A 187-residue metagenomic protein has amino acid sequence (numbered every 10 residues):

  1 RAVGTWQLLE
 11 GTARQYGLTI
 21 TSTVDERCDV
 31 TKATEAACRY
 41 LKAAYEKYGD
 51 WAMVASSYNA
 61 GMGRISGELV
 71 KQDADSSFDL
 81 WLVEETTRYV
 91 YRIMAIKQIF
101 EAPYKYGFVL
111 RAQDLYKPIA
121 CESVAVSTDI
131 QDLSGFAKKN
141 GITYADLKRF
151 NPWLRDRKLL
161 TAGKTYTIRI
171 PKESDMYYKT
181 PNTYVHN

Functional and structural regions predicted by a protein language model:
R1-G17: Short, surface-exposed glycine/acidic/tryptophan-bearing loops
Q15, I20-T23, R27-E46, A52 (+1 more regions): Extracytoplasmic and endomembrane cell-envelope/extracellular-matrix remodeling and assembly machinery
